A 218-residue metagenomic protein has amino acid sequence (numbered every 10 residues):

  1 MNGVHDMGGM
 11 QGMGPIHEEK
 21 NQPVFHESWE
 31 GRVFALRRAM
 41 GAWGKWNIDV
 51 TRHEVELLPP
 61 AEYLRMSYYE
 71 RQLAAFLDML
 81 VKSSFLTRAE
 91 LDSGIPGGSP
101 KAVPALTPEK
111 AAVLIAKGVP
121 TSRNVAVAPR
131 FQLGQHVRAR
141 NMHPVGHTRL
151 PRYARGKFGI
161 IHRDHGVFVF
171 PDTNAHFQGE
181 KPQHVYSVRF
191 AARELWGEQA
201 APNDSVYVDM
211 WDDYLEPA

Functional and structural regions predicted by a protein language model:
M1-K101: N-terminal intrinsically disordered, low-complexity, charge/repeat-rich segments that act as generic
M1-N2, V103-T107, P217-A218: Basic/polar N-terminal segments that are highly enriched at the extreme N-terminus, encompassing both cleavable
M10-R37, P59, S83, T121-L133 (+1 more regions): Basic/aromatic-rich interaction segments and small domains that mediate binding to polyanionic partners
R52, S67, A74, D92 (+6 more regions): Generic preference for flexible, low-structure residues
S67, A112-L114, P120-T121, Q135 (+1 more regions): Short secondary-structure boundary micro-motifs
K101-G118: Short, basic/aromatic beta-hairpin or loop at an interaction surface
